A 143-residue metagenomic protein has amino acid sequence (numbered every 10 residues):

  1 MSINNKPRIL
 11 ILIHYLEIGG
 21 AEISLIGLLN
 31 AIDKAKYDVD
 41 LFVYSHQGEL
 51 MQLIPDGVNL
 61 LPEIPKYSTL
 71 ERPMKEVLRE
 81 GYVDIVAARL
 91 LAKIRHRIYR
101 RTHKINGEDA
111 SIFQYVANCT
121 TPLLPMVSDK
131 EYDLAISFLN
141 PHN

Functional and structural regions predicted by a protein language model:
M1-K6: N-proximal low-complexity "stem/linker" segments adjacent to membrane-targeting elements
L10, P125-N143: C-terminal or late-domain output modules
H14-I18, K36-D109: N-terminal strand-loop element at the rim of the active site of nucleotide-sugar-dependent glycosyltransferases
E22-G27: A conserved mid-protein helix/loop that constitutes part of the nucleotide-sugar donor-binding site
L28-Y37: A short, Lys/Arg-enriched amphipathic alpha-helix followed by its capping loop at the start of a domain
L91, I98-Y99, V116-C119, S137-H142: Short His-centered aromatic/hydrophobic patch
A110-V116: Short, flexible loop segments at the rims of nucleotide/cofactor-binding pockets, characterized by
